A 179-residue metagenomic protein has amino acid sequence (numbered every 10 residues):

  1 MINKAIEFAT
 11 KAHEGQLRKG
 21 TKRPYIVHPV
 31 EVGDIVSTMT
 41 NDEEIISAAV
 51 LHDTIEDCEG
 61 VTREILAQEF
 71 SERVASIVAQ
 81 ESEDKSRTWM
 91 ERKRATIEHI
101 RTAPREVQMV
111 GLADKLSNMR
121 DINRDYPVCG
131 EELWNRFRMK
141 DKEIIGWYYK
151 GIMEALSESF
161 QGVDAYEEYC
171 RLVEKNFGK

Functional and structural regions predicted by a protein language model:
M1-K179: Active-site helical microenvironments for divalent-metal-assisted chemistry
